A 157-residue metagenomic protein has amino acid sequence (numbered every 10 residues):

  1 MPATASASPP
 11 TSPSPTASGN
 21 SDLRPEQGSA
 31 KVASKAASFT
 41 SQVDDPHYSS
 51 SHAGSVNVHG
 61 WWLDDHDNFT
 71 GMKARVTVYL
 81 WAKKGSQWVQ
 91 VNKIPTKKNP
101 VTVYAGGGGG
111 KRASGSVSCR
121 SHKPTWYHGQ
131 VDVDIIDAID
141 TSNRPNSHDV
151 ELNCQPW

Functional and structural regions predicted by a protein language model:
M1-S12: Secretory targeting and sorting signals
P10-W157: Post-signal peptide N-terminal regions of Sec-secreted extracellular proteins
